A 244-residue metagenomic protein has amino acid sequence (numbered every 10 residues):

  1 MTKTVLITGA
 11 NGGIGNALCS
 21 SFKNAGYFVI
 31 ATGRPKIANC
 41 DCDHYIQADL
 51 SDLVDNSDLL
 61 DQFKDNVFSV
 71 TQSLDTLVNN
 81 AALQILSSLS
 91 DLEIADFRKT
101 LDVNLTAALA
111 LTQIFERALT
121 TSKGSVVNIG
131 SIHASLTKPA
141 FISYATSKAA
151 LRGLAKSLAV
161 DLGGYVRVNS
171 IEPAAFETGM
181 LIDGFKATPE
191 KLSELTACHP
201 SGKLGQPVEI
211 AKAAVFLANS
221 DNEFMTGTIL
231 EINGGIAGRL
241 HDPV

Functional and structural regions predicted by a protein language model:
N11: Conserved glycine-rich cofactor-binding loop
S88-L89, D96-K99, L195: Substrate-binding pocket helix/loop in short-chain dehydrogenase/reductase
T112, S147, A155: Active-site helix of classical SDR
R117, A159-G164, E223: Alpha-helical segment proximal to the catalytic Tyr-Lys
S131: Residue(s) in the substrate-gating loop at a strand-loop-helix junction that position the organic substrate next
L136, T226-V244: Short C-terminal tail/terminal secondary-structure segment of NAD(P)H-dependent dehydrogenase/reductase domains
S170, E190-M225, I232-G234: C-terminal helical subdomain
